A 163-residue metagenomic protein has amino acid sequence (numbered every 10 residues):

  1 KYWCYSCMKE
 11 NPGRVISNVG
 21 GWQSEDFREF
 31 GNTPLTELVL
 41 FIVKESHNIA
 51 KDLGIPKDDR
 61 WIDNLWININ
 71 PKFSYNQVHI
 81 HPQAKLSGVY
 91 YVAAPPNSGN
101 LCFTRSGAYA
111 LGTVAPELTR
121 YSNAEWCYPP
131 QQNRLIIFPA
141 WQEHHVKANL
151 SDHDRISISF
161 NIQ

Functional and structural regions predicted by a protein language model:
K1-D58: Non-heme Fe(II)/2-oxoglutarate
K9-P12, E25-E37, Q77-H79, N100-A108 (+2 more regions): Short N-terminal helix-initiation segments at or just after the protein's N-terminus
N64-I137, H145-K147, D154: Catalytic core of non-heme Fe(II) oxygenases with the double-stranded beta-helix
K147-Q163: C-terminal/domain-terminus segments
